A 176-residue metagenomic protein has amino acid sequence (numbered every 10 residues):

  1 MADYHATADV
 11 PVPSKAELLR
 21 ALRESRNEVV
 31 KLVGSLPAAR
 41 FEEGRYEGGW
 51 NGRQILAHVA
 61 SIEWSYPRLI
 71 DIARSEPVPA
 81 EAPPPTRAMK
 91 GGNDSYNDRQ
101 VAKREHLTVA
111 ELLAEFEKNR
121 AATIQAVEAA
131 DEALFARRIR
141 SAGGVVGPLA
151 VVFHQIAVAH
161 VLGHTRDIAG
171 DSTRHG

Functional and structural regions predicted by a protein language model:
M1-R23: Extreme N-terminal tail/first-helix region
H5-T7, E42-S95, A121-A129, A133-G176: Short, contiguous alpha-helical
E17-E24, E47, E115, I156: Short, contiguous, pocket-lining structural segments that sit at or immediately flank catalytic/ligand-binding sites
A21, A102-K118: A short, structured beta-strand-centered segment in the mid-to-C-terminal lobe of catalytic cores from group-transfer
L22, R26-V29, Y66, F116 (+2 more regions): Hydrophobic alpha-helical core bundles mediating ligand binding, dimerization, or RNAP-core interactions
E24, E28-V29, V33-E47: Long, hydrophobic N-terminal alpha-helical segment
D94-A102: Conserved C-terminal alpha-helical bundle
